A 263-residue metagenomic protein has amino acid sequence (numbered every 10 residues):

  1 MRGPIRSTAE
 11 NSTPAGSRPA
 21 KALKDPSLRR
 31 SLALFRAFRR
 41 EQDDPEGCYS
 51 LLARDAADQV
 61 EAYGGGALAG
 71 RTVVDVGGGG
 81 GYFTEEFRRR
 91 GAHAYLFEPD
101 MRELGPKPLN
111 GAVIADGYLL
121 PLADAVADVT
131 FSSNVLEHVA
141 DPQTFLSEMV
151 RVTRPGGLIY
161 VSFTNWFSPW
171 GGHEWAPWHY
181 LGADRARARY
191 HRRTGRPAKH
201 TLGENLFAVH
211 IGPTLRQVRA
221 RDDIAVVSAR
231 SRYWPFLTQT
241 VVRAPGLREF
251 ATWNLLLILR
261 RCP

Functional and structural regions predicted by a protein language model:
R2-L119, F131, A251-L255: Conserved N-terminal segment of class I S-adenosyl-L-methionine
A67-L68, D124, L146: A short, aliphatic-rich alpha-helical micro-motif
E98, E137, E148: Acidic-residue sensor for enzyme active/binding pockets
L119, E137, S168: Active-site micro-motifs of SAM-dependent methyltransferase domains
L119-A125: Short amphipathic alpha-helix with an adjacent loop that forms part of the alpha/beta core around
V129-A140: A short SAM/SAH-binding and catalytic strip from SAM-dependent methyltransferases
A140-E148, R154, L158-C262: S-adenosyl-L-methionine-dependent methyltransferase catalytic module, highlighting the catalytic core
